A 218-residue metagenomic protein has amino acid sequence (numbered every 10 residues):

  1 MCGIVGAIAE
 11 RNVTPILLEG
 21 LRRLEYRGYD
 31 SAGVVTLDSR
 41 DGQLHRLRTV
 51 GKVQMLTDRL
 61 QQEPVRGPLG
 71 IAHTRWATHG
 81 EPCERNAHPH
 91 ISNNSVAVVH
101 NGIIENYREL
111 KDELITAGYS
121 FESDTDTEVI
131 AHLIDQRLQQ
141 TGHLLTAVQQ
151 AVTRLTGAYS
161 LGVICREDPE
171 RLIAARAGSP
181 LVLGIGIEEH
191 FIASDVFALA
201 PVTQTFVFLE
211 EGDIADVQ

Functional and structural regions predicted by a protein language model:
M1-Q218: Conserved short alpha-helical segments that host acidic/polar catalytic motifs at enzyme active sites
